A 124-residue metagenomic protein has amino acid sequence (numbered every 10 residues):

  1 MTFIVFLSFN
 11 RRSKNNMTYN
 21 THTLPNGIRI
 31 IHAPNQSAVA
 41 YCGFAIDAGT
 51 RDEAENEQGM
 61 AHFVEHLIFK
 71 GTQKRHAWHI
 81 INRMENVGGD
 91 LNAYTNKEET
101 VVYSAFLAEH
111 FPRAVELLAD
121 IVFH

Functional and structural regions predicted by a protein language model:
M1, P34, N92-Y94: Generic marker of residues within folded, mature protein domains
T2-N16: Short, Lys/Arg-enriched N-terminal segments with co-localized hydrophobic residues within the first ~10-30 amino acids
F3-I4, Y19-H22, F111: Short, basic/polar N-terminal leader/transit segment immediately after the initiator methionine
L7-S8, T23, E55, L67: Compositionally biased, low-complexity repeat tracts
N16-V39: N- or domain-start disorder-to-order transition segments that initiate the globular core
G43-H110: M16/MPP (pitrilysin/insulinase) zinc-metallopeptidase core fold and M16-derived inactive scaffolds
V115-L118: Divalent-metal coordination cores built from histidine and acidic residues
D120-H124: A common structural junction motif
